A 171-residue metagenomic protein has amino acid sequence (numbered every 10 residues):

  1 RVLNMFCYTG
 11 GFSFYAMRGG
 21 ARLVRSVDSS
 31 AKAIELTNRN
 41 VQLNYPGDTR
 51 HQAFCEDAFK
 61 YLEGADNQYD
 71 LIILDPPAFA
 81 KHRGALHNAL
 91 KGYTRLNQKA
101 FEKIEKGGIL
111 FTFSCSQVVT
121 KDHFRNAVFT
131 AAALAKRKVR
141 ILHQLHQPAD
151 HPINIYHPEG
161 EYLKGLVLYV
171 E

Functional and structural regions predicted by a protein language model:
R1-Y8: Conserved class I S-adenosyl-L-methionine
T9-R22: Conserved SAM-binding loop of SAM-dependent methyltransferases across substrates and taxa, primarily the Class I
G20, Q42-D48, A133-K138: Short helix-capping segments at alpha-helix termini
L23-D28: Conserved SAM-binding motif I beta-strand of class I
K32-I73, F79: S-adenosyl-L-methionine
A33, Y69-K99: Mobile active-site "lid"/loop adjacent to the S-adenosyl-L-methionine
I104-K106: Helix-to-beta-strand junctions that scaffold the AdoMet/dcAdoMet cofactor pocket in Class I SAM-dependent enzymes
I109-E171: C-terminal catalytic and target-recognition region of SAM-dependent MTase-like enzymes, primarily methyltransferases
